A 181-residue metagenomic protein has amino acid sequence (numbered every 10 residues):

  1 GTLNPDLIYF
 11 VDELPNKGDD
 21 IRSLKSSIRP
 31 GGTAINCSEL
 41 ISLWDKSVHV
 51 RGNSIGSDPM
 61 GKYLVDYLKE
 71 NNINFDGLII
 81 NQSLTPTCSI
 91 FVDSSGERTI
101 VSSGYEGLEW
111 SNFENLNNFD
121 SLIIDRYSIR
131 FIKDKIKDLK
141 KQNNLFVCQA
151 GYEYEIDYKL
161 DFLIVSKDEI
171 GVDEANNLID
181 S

Functional and structural regions predicted by a protein language model:
G1-K17: Positively charged, low-complexity intrinsically disordered leader regions
L3, N53, V65-I80, F91-S181: Ribokinase/PfkB-type carbohydrate-kinase core domain
D6, M60, F131: Short phosphate-engaging motifs
D6, S23, N36-C37, V101 (+1 more regions): Basic, gly/Ser/Thr/Pro-rich low-complexity segments located predominantly at protein N termini
D12-P15, D19, S42, K46 (+2 more regions): A generic structural signal for ordered alpha-helices
L14-P15, W44-D45, D58, E109 (+2 more regions): Alpha-helix termini
K17-T87: Substrate-binding N-lobe of the ribokinase-like
